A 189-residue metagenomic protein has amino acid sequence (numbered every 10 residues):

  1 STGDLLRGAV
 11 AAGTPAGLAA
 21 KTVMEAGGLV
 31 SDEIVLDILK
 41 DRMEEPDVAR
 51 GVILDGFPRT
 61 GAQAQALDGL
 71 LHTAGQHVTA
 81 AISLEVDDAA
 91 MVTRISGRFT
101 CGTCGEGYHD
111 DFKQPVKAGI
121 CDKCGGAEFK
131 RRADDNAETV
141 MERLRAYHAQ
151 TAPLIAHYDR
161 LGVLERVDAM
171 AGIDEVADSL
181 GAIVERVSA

Functional and structural regions predicted by a protein language model:
S1-Q76, D87-A90, S96, T100-E106 (+2 more regions): ATP-dependent small-molecule kinase phosphotransfer cores that center on conserved nucleotide phosphate-binding segments
L29, F57-P58, E85, P115 (+2 more regions): Short, surface-exposed acidic/glycine-rich loop or hinge patches that mediate macromolecular interfaces
T79-S83: Conserved beta-strand/loop subsegment of P-loop NTPase cores
E85, R94, K123, H157: Conserved catalytic core of Hanks-type protein kinase domains
R98, A118-G119: Residues immediately within or flanking Cys/His clusters that coordinate Zn2+ in small zinc-binding modules
G105-G107, I120-E128: Cys/His-coordinated zinc-binding microdomains
D110-Q114, R131-D134: Short Cys/His-rich "knuckle" micro-motifs
E128-A189: NTP-dependent small-molecule kinase module
